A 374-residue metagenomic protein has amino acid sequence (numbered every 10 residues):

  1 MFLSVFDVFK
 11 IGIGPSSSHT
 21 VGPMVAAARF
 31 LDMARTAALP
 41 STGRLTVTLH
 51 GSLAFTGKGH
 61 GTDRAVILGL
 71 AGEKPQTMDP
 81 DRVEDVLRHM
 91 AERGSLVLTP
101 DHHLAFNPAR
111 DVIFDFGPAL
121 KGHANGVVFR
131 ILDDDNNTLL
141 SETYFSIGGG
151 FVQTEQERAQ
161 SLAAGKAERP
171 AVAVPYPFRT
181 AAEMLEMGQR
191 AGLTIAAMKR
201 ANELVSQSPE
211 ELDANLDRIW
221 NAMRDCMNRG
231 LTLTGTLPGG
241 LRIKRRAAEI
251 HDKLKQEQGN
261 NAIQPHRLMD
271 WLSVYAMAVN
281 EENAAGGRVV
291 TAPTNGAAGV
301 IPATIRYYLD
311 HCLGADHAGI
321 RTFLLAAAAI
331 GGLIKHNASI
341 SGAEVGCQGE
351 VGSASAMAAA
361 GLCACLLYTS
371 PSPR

Functional and structural regions predicted by a protein language model:
F6, K10, M24-L49, D81 (+4 more regions): Non-transmembrane, aqueous-exposed alpha-helical and coiled segments at domain scale
F9-G12, I340-G346, G361: Short beta-alpha connecting loops at secondary-structure transitions that line or flank enzyme active sites
K10-A26, G286-T304, C347-S355: Conserved phosphate/anionic-ligand binding catalytic regions in large, soluble enzymes, centered on
S18-R35, P302-G314, A359-L367: Alpha-helical support elements that line or immediately flank enzyme active sites and cofactor-binding pockets
G51-G94: Glycine-rich nucleotide/cofactor/substrate-binding loop typically near the N-terminus or early in the first domain
T77-G259: C-terminal regulatory domains involved in ligand/effector binding and gene-expression control
E210-G346: Accessory "access/gating" subregions that flank catalytic or transport cores
Y368-P373: Conserved small/polar residues in nucleotide/adenosyl-binding loops
